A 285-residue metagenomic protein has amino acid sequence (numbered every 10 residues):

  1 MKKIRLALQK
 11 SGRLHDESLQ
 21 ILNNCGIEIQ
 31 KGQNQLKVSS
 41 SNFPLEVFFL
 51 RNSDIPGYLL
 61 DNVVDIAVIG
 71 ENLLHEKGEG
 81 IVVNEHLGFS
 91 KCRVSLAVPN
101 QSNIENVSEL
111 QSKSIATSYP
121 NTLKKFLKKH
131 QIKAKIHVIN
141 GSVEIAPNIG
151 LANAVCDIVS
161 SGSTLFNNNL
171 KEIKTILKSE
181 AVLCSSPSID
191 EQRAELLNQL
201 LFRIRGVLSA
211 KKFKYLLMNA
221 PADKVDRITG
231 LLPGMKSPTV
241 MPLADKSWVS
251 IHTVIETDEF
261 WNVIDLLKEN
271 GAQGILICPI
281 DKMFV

Functional and structural regions predicted by a protein language model:
K2-L45, E71-V82, L87-R93, Q101-V285: Small-molecule-sensing regulatory modules
S39-G57: Active-site-flanking structural segment that lines cofactor/substrate pockets
S53-Y58, V63-E79: Pocket-flanking alpha-helical
